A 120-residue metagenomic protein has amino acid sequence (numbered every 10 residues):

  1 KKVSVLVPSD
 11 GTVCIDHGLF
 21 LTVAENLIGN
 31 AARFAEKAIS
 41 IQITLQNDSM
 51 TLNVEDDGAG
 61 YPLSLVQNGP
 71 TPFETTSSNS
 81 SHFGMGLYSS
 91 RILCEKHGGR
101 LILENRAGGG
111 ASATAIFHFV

Functional and structural regions predicted by a protein language model:
K2-T12: Conserved catalytic submotifs in the C-terminal HATPase_c
E25-N26, N30: Conserved polar catalytic motif of the HATPase_c/GHKL fold
A38-D48: Short beta-strand/loop element within the Bergerat-fold HATPase_c
D56: Acidic ATP/Mg2+-coordinating residue in the GHKL
Y61-F73: Short conserved segment of the HATPase_c
G86-S90: Short alpha-helical Gxxx[C/S/T] motif in the catalytic ATP-binding
L93-C94: Detector for a conserved hydrophobic position within an alpha-helical segment of the HATPase_c
